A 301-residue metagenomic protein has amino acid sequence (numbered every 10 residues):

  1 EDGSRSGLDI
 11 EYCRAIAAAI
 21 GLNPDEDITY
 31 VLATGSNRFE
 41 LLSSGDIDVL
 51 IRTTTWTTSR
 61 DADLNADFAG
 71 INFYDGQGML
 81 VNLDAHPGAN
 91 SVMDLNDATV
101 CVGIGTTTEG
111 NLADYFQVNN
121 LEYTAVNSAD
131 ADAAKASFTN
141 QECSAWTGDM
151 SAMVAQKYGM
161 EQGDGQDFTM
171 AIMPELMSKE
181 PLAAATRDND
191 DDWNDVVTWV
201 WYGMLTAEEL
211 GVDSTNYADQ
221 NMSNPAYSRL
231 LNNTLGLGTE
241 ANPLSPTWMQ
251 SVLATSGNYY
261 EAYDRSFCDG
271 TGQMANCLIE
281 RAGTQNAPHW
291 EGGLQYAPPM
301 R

Functional and structural regions predicted by a protein language model:
D2-I20, T55, D75-A133: Bilobed "Venus flytrap"/periplasmic-binding protein-like clamshell domains and structurally analogous long
G7-R14, A18-I20, L83-H86, M93 (+5 more regions): Extended ligand-binding regions for polar small-molecule ligands
R14, N23-D94, M150-S178, L294-R301: Acidic, polar ligand-binding/catalytic clefts
A17-D25, S43-I47, T55, D84 (+8 more regions): Sec-exported extracytoplasmic/periplasmic mature domains
R60-L64, N111-L112, K135-S137, Q156-K157 (+1 more regions): Short, charged, surface-exposed secondary-structure boundary motifs
A125, N140, D164-T169, P181 (+1 more regions): A residue-level marker of the well-folded mature domains of exported/periplasmic proteins
D132-A152, R229, P246: Ligand-binding pocket segment of bilobal, Venus flytrap-like solute-binding proteins
G236-R301: C-terminal functional modules
